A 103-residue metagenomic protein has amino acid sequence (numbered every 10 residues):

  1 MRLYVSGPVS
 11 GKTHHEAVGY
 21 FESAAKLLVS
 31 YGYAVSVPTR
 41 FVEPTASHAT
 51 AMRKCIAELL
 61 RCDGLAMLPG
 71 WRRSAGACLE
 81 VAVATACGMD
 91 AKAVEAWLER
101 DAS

Functional and structural regions predicted by a protein language model:
M1-S103: Conserved catalytic or regulatory cores that recognize and/or transform ribose-phosphate-containing ligands
